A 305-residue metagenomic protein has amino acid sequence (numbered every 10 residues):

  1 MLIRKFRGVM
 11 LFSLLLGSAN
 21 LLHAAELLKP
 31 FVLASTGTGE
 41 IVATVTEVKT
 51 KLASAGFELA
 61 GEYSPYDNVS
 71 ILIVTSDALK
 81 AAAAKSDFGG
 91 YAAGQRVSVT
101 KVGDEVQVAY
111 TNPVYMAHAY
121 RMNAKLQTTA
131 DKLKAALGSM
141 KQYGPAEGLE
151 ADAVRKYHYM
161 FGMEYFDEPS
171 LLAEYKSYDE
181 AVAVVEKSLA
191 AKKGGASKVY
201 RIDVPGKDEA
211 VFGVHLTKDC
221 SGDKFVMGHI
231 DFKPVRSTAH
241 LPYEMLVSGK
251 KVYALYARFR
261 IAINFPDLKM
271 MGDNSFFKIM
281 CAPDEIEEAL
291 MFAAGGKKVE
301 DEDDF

Functional and structural regions predicted by a protein language model:
M1-M10: Bacterial N-terminal signal peptides that target proteins for export
V9-A19: Bacterial N-terminal signal peptides
N20-A24: Sec/Tat signal peptide C-region and signal peptidase I cleavage site
A25-Y66, Y120, K141-V211: Terminal, regulation- and interaction-focused segments at domain boundaries
S70-N112: Mid-chain, structured segments of secreted extracytoplasmic proteins
V74, A83-F88, D203-L216: Compact, glycine-rich, soluble single-domain proteins
V108-L149: Hydrophobic alpha-helical segments and helix pairs
E209-F305: A cross-kingdom marker for long, charged
